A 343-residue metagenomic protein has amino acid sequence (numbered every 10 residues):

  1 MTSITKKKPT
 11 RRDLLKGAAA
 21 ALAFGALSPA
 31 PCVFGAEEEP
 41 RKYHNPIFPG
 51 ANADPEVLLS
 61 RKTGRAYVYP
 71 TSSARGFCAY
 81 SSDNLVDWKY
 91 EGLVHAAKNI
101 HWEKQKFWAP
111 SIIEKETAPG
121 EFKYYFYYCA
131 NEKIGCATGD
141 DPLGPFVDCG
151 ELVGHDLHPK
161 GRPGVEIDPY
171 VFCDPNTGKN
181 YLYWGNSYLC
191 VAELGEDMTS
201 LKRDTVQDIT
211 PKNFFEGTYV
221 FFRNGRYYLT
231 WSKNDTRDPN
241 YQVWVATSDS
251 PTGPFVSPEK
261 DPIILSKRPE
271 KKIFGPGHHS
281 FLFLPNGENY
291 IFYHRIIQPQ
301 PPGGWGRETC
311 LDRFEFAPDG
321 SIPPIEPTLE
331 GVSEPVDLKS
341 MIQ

Functional and structural regions predicted by a protein language model:
M1-T5: N-terminal secretory signal peptides that target proteins for export/translocation
K6-A26, C32-Q343: Carbohydrate-active catalytic/glycan-binding domains of CAZyme proteins, especially the secreted or lumenal ectodomains
